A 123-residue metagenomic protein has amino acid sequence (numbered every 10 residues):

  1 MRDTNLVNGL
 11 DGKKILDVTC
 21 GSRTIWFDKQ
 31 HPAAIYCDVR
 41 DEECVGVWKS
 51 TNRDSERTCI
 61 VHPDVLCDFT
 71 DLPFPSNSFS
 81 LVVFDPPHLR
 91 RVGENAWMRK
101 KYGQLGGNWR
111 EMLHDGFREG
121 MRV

Functional and structural regions predicted by a protein language model:
M1-V123: Class I S-adenosyl-L-methionine-dependent methyltransferase catalytic core
